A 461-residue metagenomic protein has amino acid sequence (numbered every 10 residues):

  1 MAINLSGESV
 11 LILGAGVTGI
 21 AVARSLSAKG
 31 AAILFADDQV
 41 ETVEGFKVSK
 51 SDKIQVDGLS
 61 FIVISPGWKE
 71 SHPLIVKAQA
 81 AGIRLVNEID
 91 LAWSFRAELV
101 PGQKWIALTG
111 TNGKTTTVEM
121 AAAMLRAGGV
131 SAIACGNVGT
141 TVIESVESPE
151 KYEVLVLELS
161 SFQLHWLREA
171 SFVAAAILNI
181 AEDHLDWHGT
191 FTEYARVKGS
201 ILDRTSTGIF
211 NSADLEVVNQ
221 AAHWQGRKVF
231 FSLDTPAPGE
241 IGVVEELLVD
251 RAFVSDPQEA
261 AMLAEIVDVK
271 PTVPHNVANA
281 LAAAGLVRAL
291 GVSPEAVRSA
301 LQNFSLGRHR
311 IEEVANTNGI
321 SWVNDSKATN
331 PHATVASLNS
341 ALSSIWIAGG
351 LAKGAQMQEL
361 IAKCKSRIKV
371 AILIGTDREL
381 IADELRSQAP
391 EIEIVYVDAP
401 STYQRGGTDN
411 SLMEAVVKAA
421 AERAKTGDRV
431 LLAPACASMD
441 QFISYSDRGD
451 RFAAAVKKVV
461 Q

Functional and structural regions predicted by a protein language model:
A2-S9, A21-S25, K29, L263-K369 (+1 more regions): Nucleotide phosphate-binding/pyrophosphate-handling subdomain across enzymes that bind or process nucleotide phosphates
S9, R24-S27, Q55-D57, P66-S212 (+3 more regions): Phosphate-binding loop of NTP-binding sites
A15: Glycine-rich Rossmann-fold phosphate-binding loop(s) that bind the pyrophosphate of adenine dinucleotide cofactors
K29-V43: NAD(P)-binding Rossmann-fold cofactor-contacting core
L34-D37, I209-S212, I347-A348, R367-T376: Short internal beta-strands
D37, V86-L91, C135, S212 (+5 more regions): Beta-strand->loop->alpha-helix junctions that form or flank phosphate-binding loops in nucleotide-handling enzymes
G45, I361-D428: C-terminal helical cap/extension that packs against the catalytic core of soluble nucleotide-cofactor enzymes
G45-G58: Short acidic low-complexity segments
